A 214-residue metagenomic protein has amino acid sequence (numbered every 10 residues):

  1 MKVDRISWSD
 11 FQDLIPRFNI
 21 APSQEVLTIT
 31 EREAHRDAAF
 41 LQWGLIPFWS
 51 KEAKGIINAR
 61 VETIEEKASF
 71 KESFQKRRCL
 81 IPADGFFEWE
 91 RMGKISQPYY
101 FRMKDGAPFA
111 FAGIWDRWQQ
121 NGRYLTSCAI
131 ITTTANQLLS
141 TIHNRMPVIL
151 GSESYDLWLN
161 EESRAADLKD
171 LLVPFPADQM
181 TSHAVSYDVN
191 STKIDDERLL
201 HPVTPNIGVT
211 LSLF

Functional and structural regions predicted by a protein language model:
M1-F214: Short linear sequence motif anchored by a di-proline
